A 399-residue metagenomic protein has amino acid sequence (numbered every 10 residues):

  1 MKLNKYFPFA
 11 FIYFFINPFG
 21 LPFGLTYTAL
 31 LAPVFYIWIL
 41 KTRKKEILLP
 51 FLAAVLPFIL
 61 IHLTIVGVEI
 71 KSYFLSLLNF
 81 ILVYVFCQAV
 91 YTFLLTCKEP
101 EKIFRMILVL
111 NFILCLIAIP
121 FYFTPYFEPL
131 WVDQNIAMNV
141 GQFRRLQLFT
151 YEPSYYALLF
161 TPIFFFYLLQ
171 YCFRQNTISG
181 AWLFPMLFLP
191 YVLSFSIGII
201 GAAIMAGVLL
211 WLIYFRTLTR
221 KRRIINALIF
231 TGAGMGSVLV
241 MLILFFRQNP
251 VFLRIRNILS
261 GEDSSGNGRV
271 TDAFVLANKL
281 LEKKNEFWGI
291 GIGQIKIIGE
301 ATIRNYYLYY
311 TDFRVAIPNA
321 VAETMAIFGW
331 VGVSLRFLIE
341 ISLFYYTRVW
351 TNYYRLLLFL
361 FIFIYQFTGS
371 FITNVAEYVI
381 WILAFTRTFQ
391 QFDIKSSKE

Functional and structural regions predicted by a protein language model:
M1-T42, L56-V66, I117, I364: N-terminal signal-anchor transmembrane segment
L31-I37, G207-V208, L356-E399: Transmembrane alpha-helices of multi-pass inner-membrane enzymes
R43, N176-T177, V208-R216, T324-F363: Hydrophobic transmembrane alpha-helices and their immediate junctions
P50-L60, E69-T92, K102, M106-L108: Aromatic-anchored transmembrane helix interface
E99-M106, N176-A181, L218-A233: Membrane-interfacial entry segments at the cytosolic side of transmembrane helices
F104-P129, L148-R216: Alpha-helical transmembrane segments of multi-pass inner-membrane proteins
Q134, S260-F328: Long extracytoplasmic/lumenal interhelical loops at the membrane interface of multi-pass membrane proteins
R223-A227, L239-V275, I297: Flexible juxtamembrane loops connecting transmembrane helices in multi-pass membrane enzymes that build or modify
